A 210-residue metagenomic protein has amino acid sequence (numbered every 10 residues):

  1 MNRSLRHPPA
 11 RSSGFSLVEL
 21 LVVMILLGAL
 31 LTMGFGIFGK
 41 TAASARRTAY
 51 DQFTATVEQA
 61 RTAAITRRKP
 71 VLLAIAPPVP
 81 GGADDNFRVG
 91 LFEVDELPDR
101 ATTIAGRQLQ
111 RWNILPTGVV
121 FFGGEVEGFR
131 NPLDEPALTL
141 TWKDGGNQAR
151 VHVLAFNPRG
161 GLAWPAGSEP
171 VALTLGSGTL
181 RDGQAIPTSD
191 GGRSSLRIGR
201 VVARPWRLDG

Functional and structural regions predicted by a protein language model:
N2-R6, S12-T62, T66, P70 (+1 more regions): N-terminal helix-rich module
